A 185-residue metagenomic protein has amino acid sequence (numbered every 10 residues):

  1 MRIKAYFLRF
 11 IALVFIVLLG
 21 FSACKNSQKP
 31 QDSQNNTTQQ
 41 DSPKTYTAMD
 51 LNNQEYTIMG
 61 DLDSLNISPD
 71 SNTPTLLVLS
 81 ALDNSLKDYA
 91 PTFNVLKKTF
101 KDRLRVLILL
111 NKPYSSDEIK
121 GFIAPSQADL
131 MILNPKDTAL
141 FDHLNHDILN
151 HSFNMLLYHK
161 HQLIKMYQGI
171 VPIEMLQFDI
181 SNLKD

Functional and structural regions predicted by a protein language model:
M1-Y56, D185: N-terminal targeting signals for export/organelle localization
S42, S64, S71, D137-T138: Coil residues (strongly favoring Ser/Thr
T47-T75, P91: A short beta-strand-turn-helix
T75-L77, M155: Hydrophobic beta-strand anchors of alpha/beta hydrolase catalytic cores
V78-N84: Aromatic-flanked redox-active Cys/Sec active sites in thiol-based oxidoreductases, especially the WC-centered
K87-S126, A139-D142: Structural microenvironment flanking redox-active thiols in thiol-disulfide oxidoreductases
F122-F153: Short, internal strand/loop/helix patches that form the active-site neighborhood or redox-interaction surface
L156-D185: Thiol-/selenol-based redox modules, centered on thioredoxin-like and closely related oxidoreductase domains
